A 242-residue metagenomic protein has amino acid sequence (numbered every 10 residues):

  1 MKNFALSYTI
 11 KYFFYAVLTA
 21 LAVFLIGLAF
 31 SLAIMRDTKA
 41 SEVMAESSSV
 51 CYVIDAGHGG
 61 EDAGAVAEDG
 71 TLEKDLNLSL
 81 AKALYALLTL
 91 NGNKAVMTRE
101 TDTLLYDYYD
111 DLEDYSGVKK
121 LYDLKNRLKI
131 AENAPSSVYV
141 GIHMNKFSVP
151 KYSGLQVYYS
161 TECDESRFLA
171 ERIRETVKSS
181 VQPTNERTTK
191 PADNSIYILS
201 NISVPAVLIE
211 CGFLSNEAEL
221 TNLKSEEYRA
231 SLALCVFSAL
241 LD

Functional and structural regions predicted by a protein language model:
M1-D242: Catalytic-site microenvironment of enzymes that process N-acetyl-hexosamine-containing cell-wall polysaccharides
